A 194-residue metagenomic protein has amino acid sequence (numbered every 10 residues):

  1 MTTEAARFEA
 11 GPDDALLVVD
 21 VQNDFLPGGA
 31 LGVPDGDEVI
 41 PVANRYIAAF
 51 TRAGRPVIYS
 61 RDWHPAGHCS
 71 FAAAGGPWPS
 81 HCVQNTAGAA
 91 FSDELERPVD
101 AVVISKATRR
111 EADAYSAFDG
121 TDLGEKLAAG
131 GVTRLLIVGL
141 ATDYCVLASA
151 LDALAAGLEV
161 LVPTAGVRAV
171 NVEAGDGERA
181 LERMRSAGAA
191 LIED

Functional and structural regions predicted by a protein language model:
M1-T108, A129, E159-L161, V170-D194: Active-site acidic carboxylates
R45-A49, Y144-G157: Histidine-anchored nucleotide/phosphate-binding helix
A107-G130: Alpha-helical scaffold elements lining the catalytic groove of polysaccharide deacetylases
R109, A141-Y144, V167-V170: Short Gly/Pro-enriched loop/turn and capping motifs at secondary-structure junctions
D119, S149, E173-D176: Residues at alpha-helix caps and immediate loop-helix transition turns in enzyme cores, especially N- and C-cap
V132-A148, T164: Glycine-rich anion-binding loop/nest that anchors nucleotide
I137, G157-V160: Glycine-enriched alpha-helix->loop->beta-strand junction motifs that scaffold or abut catalytic
